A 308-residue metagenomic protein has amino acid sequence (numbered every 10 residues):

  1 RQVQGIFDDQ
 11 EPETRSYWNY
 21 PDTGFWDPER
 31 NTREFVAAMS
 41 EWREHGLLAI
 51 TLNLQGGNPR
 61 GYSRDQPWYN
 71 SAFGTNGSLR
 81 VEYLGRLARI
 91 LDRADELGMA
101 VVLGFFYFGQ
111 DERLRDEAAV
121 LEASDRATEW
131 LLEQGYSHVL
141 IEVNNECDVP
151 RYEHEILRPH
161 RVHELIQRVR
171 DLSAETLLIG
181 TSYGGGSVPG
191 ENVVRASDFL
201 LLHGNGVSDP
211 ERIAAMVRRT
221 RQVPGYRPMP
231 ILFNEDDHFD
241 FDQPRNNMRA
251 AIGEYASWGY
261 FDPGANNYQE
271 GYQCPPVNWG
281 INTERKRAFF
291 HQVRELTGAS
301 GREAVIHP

Functional and structural regions predicted by a protein language model:
R1-F199, H203: Active-site mouth of glycoside hydrolases
I6, F25, T75-S78, Y260 (+4 more regions): Intrinsically disordered, low-complexity regions
E11, C274-P275, H307: Intrinsic-disorder/low-complexity coil detector
N31-F35, L103-F105, A127, I213-T220 (+1 more regions): Generic hydrophobic, helix-prone segments enriched in Leu/Val/Ile
E122-A123, H138-L140, N144-H291: Extracellular glycoside hydrolase catalytic/binding regions
R285-P308: Carbohydrate-binding surfaces of carbohydrate-active enzymes
